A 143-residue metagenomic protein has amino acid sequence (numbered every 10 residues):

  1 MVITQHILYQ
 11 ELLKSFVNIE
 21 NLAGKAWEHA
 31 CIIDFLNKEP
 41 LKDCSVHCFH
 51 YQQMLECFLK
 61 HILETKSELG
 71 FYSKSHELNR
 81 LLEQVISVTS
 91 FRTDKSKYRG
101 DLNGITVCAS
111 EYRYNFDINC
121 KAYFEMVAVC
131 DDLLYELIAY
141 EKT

Functional and structural regions predicted by a protein language model:
M1-E20, G24-I33, L63-T143: Long, charged low-complexity segments
G24-W27, D34, L41-K66: Short, hydrophobic, well-ordered secondary-structure elements
E39-K42, I118: Alpha-helical structural elements of signaling/regulatory helical domains
